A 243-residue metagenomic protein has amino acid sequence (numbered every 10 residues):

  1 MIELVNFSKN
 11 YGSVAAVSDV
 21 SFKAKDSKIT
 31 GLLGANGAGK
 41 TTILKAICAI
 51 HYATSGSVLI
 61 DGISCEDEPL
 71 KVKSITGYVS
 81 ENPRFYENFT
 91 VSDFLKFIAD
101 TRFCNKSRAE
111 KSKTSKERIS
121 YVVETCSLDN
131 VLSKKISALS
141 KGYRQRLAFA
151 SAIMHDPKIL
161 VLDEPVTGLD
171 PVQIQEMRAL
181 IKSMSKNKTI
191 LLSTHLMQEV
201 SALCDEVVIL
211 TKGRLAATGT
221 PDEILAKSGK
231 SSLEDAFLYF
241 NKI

Functional and structural regions predicted by a protein language model:
A24, G56-D67, K71-V72: Conserved ABC transporter NBD signature motif
K96, D100-C104, E110-V131: Conserved ABC ATPase "signature" region
K135-G142: Conserved ABC ATPase signature
M154-K158: A short, proline-enriched helix->beta-strand linker immediately N-terminal to the Walker B motif in ABC-type P-loop
L160-E164: Catalytic Walker B motif of ABC-type/P-loop ATPase nucleotide-binding domains
T218-G219: ABC ATPase "signature
